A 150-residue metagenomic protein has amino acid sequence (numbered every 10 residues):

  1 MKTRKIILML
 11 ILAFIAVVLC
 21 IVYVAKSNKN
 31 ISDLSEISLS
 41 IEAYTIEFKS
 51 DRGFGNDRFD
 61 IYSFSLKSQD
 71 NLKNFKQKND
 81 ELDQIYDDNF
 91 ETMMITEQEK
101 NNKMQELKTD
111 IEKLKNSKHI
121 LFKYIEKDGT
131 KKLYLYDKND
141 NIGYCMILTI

Functional and structural regions predicted by a protein language model:
M1-L19: N-terminal Sec-pathway targeting helices
K2, F54, L135-D137: A general structural signal for short secondary-structure junctions and capping/turn motifs
K5-I7, N30-S32, I46-K49, E106-K108 (+1 more regions): Short secondary-structure boundary micro-motifs
V17-D88: N-terminal export/targeting and maturation segments
D83-I150: Extracytoplasmic electrostatic interaction patches
